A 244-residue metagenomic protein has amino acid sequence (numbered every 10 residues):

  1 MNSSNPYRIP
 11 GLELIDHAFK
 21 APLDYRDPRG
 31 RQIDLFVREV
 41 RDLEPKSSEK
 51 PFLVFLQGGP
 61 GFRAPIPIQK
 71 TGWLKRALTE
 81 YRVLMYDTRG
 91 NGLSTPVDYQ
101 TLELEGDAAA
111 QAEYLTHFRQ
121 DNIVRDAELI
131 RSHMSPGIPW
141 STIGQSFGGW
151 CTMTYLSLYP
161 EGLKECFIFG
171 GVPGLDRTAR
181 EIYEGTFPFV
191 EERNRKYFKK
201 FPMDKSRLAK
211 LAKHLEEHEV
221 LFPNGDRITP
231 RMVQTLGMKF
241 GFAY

Functional and structural regions predicted by a protein language model:
N5-N224: Gly/Pro-rich cap/lid or specificity-loop segments adjacent to the active site
H218-Y244: Alpha/beta-hydrolase fold active-site neighborhood
